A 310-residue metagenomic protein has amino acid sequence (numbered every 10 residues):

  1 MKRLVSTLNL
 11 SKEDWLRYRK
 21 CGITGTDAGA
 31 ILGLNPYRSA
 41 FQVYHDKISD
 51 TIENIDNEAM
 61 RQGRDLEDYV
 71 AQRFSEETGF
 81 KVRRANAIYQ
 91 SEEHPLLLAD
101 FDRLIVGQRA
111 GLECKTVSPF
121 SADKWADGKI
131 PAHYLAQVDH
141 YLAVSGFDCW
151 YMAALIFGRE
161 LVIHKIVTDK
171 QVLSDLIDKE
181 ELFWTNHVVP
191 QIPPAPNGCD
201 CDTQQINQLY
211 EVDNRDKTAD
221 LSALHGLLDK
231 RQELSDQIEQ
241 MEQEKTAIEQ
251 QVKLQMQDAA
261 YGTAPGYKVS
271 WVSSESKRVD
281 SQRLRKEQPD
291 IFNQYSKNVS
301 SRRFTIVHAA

Functional and structural regions predicted by a protein language model:
M1-A310: Accessory terminal regions of nucleic-acid processing enzymes
